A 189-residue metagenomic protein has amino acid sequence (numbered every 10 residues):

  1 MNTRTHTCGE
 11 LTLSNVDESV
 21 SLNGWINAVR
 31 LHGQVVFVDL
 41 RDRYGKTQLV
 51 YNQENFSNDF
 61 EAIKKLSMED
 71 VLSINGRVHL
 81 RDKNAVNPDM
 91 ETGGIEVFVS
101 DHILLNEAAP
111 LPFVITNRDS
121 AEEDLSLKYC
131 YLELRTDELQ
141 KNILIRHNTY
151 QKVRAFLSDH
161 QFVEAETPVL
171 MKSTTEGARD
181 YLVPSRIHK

Functional and structural regions predicted by a protein language model:
N2-K189: Class II aminoacyl-tRNA synthetase-like tRNA-binding/catalytic domains
